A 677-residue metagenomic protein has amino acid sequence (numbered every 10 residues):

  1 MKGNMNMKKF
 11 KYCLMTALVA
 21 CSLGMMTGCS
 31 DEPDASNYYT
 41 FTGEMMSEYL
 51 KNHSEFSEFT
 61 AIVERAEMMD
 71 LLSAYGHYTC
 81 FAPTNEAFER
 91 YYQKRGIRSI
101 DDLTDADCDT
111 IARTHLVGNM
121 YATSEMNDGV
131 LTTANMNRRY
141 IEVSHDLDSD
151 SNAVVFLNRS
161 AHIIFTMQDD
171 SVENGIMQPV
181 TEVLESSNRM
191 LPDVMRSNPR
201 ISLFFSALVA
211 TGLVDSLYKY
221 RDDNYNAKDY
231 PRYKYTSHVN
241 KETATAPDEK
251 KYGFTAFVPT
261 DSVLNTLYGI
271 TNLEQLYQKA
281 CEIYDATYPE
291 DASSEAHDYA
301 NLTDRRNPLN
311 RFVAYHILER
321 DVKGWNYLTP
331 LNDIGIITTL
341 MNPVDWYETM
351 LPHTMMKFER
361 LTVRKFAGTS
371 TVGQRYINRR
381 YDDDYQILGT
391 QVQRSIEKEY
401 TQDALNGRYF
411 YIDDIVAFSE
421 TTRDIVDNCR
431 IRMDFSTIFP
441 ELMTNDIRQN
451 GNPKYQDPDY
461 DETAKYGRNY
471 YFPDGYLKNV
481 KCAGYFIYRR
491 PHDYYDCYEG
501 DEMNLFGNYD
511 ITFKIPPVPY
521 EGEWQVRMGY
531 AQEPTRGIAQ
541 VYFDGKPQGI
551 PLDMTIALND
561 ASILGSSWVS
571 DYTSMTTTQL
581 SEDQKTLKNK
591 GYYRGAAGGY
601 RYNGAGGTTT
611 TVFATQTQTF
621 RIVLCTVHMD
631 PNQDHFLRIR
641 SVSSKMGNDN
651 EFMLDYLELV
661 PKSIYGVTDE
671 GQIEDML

Functional and structural regions predicted by a protein language model:
M1-T27: Sec-dependent bacterial lipoprotein signal peptides
Y12, G28-L677: Mature, structured domains of secreted/extracytosolic soluble proteins
